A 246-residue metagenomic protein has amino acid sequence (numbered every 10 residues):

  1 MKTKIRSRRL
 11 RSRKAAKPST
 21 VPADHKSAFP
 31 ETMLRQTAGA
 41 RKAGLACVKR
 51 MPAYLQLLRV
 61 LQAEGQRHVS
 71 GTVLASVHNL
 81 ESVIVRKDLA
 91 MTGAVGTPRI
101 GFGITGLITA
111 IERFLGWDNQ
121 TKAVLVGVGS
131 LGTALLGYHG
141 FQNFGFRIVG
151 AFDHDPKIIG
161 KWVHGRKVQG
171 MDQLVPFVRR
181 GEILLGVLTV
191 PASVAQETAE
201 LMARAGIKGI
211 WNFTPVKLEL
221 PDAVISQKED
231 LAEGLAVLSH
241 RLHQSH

Functional and structural regions predicted by a protein language model:
M1-R67: Extreme N-terminal segment that seeds HTH/winged-HTH DNA-binding domains in transcriptional regulators
L57-Q62, H164-H246: Phosphate-bearing ligand-interacting subdomains that bind or position ATP/ADP/UDP/GDP/NAD(P) or nucleotide-linked
H68, T72-A123: HTH-adjacent hinge/linker in prokaryotic transcriptional regulators
V128: Glycine-rich Rossmann-fold phosphate-binding loop(s) that bind the pyrophosphate of adenine dinucleotide cofactors
L131: Hydrophobic/small residue at the entry helix of a nucleotide-binding pocket
Q142-H164: NAD(P)-binding Rossmann-fold cofactor-contacting core
